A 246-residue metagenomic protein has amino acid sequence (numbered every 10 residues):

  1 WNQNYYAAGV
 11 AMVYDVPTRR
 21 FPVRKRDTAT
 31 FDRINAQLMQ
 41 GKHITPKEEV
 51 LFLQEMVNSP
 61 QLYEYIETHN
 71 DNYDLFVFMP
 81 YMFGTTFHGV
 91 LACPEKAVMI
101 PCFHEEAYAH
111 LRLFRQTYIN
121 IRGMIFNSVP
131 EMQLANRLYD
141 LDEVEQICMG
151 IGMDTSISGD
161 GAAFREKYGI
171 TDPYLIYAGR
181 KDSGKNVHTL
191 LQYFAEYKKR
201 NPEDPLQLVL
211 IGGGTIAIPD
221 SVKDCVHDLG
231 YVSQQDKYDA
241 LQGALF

Functional and structural regions predicted by a protein language model:
W1-N70: A conserved catalytic-core segment of Leloir-type glycosyltransferases
Q3-A8, I157-I170, Y174: A short helix/loop element that forms part of the nucleotide-sugar donor recognition site in Leloir-type
T18, D172, L210-F246: Nucleotide-activated donor-binding/catalytic signature segment of Leloir-type glycosyltransferases, i.e., the conserved
L75-M82, T86-E105, I125: Active-site proximal beta-strand in glycosyltransferases
K96-A107, F114-D160, I170, Y177: Donor nucleotide-sugar binding/catalytic pocket of nucleotide-sugar-dependent glycosyltransferases
G152, A178-S183, Y197, G214 (+1 more regions): Short donor-sugar binding/catalytic loops of nucleotide-sugar-dependent glycosyltransferases, especially enzymes
Y168-K185, L191-E196, V209: Conserved donor-binding/catalytic core segment of Leloir-type glycosyltransferases
V187-D204, G213-T215: Short hydrophobic signal-anchor/transmembrane segments that target glycosyltransferases and glycosylation machinery
